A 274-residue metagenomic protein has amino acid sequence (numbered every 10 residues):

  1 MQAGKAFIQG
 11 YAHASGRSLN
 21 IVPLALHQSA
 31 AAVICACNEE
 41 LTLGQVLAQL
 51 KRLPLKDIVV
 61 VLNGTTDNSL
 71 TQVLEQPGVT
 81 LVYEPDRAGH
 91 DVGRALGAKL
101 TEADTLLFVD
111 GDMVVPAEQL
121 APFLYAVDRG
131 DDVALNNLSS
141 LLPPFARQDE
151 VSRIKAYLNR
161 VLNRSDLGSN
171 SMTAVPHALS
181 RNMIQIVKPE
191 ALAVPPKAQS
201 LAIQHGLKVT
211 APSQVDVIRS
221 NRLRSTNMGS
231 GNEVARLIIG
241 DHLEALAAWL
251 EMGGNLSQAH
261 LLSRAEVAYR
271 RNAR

Functional and structural regions predicted by a protein language model:
M1-A48: N-proximal low-complexity "stem/linker" segments adjacent to membrane-targeting elements
G4, I8, Q204-R274: C-terminal catalytic/acceptor-binding lobe
A48-K56: Short, acidic, metal-binding catalytic loop of nucleotide-sugar glycosyltransferases
L62-L70: A conserved acidic beta->alpha catalytic loop
R87-T101: Glycine-rich, basic loop-to-helix element that forms the pyrophosphate-binding segment of sugar-nucleotide handling
L106: Short aromatic/hydrophobic "clamp" motif used to bind/position activated sugar donors
E118-L142: Conserved donor-nucleotide/metal-binding helix-loop-beta segment in metal-dependent transferases, i.e., the alpha-helix
L135-S140, E150-N170: Short, flexible, basic/aromatic active-site loop/helix in glycosyltransferases
